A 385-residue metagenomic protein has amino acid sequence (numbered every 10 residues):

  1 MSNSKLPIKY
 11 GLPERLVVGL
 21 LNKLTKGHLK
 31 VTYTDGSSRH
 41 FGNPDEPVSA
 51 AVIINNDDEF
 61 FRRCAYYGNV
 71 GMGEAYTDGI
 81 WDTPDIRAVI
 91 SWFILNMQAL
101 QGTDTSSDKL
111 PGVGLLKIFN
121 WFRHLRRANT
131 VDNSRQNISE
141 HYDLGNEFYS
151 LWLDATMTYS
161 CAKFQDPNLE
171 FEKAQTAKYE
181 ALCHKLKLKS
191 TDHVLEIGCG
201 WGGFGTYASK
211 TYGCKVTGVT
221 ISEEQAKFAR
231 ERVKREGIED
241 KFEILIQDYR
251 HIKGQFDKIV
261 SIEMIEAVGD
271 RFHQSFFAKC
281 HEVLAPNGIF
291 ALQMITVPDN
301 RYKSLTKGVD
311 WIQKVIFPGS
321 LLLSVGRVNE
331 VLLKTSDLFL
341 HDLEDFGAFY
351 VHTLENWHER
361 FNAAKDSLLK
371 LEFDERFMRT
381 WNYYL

Functional and structural regions predicted by a protein language model:
M1-Q175, A181: Feature captures hydrophobic
S190-G200: Conserved class I S-adenosyl-L-methionine
W201-G213: Conserved SAM-binding loop of SAM-dependent methyltransferases across substrates and taxa, primarily the Class I
A229-R230: Conserved SAM-binding loop
R250-I259: A short acidic, Gly/Pro-enriched loop at the edge of an enzyme's catalytic core that lines a small-molecule cofactor
Q274-P286: A short glycine-rich, Lys/Arg-flanked "PGG" loop and its adjoining helix->strand segment in the class I
N287-I295: Conserved beta-strand signature within the Rossmann-like core of class I S-adenosyl-L-methionine
T296-L385: Substrate-binding/catalytic lobe of Class I Rossmann-like enzymes that use SAM or dcSAM, i.e., the mid-to-C-terminal
